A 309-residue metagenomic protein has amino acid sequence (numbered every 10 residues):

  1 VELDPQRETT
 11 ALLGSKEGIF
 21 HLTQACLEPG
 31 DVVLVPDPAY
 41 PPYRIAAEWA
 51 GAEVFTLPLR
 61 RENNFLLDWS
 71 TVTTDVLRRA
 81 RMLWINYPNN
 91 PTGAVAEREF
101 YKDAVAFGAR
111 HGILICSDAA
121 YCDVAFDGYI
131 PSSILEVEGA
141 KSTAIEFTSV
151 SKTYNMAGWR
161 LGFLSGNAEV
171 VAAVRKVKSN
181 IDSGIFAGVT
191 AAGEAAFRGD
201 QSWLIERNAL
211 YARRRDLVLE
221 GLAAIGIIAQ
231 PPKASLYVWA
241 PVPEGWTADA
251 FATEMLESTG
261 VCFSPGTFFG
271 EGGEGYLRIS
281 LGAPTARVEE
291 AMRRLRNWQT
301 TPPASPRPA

Functional and structural regions predicted by a protein language model:
V1-A309: PLP-dependent class I/II
